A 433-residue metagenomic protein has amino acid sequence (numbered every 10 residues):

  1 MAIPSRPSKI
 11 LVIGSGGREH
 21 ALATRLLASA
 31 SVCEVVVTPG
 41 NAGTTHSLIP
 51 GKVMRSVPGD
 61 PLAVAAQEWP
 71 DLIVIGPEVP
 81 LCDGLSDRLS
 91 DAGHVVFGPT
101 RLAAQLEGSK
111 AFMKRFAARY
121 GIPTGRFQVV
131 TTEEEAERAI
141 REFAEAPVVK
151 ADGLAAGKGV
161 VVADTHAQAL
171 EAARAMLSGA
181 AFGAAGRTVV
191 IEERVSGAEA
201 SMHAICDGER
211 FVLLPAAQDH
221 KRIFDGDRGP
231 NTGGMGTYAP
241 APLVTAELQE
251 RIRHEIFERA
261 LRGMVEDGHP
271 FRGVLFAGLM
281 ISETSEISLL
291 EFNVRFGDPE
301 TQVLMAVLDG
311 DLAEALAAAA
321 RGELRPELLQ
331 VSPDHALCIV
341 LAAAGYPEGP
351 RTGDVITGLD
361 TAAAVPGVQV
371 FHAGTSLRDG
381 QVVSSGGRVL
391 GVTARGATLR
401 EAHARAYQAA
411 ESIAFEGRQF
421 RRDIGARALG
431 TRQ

Functional and structural regions predicted by a protein language model:
M1-L102: ATP-binding N-terminal substructure of ATP-dependent carboxylate-amine bond-forming enzymes
G51-G59, Q128-T132, A163: Short acidic-hydrophobic, aromatic-tinged amphipathic segments that line or gate anion-handling sites
P99-G159: A conserved helix-loop-beta module that forms one wall/lid of the active-site cleft in ATP-utilizing catalytic domains
G159, A163-T301: Internal nucleotide-binding/catalytic subdomain
R253-L275, N293-V365: Active-site "cap" helix and flanking loop/linker of ATP-utilizing ligase/carboxylase catalytic domains
T352-G391: Generic long, charged, amphipathic alpha-helical segments
T375-D379, V383-Q433: Generic C-terminus detector
